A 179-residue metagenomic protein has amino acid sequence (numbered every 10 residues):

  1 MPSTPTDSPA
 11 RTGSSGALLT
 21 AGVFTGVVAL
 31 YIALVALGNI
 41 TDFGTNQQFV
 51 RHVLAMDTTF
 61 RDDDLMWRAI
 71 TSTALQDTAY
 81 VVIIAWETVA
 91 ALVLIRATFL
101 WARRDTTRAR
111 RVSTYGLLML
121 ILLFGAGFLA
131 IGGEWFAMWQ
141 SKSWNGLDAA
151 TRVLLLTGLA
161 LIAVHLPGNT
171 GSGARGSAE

Functional and structural regions predicted by a protein language model:
M1-G16: Short, Lys/Arg-rich, polar N-terminal cytosolic tail immediately upstream of the first transmembrane signal-anchor
A17-F49: N-terminal signal-anchor transmembrane alpha helix
A21-V27, I83, S113-L123: Hydrophobic alpha-helical transmembrane segments of polytopic
G44-L75: Membrane-interface interhelical connector segments
A69-V89: Individual transmembrane alpha-helix segments
V89-M119: Cytoplasmic juxtamembrane regions at transmembrane-helix boundaries
L122-E179: Alpha-helical transmembrane segments of multi-pass integral membrane proteins, characterized by long hydrophobic
